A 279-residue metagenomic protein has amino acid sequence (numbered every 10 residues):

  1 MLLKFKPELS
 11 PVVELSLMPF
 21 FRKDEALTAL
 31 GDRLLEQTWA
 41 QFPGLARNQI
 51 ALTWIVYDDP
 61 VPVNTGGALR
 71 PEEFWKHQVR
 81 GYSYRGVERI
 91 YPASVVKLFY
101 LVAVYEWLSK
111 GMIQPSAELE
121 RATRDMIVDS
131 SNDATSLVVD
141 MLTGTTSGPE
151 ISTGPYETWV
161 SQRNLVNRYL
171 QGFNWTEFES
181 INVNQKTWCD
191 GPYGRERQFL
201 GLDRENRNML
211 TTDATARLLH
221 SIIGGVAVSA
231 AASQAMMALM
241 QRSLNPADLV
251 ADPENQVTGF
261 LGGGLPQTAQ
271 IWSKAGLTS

Functional and structural regions predicted by a protein language model:
F5-E88: Beta-lactamase-like hydrolase cores
P19-V56, E118-A214: Active-site-adjacent helix/loop patches that line small-molecule binding or acyl-intermediate pockets
R47-I50, H77-V79, R85-V87, Y91-V95 (+4 more regions): Extracytoplasmic
I90-I113, M126: Active-site SXXK
L98-Y100, N206-Q241, N245, S279: Active-site-proximal alpha-helical segments within enzyme catalytic domains
A103-G111, M141, S221-G225: Active-site catalytic microenvironments for nucleophilic, acid-base chemistry
E106-D125, T135, S229-S233: Short, well-structured active-site flanking segments
A251-S279: Short, Gly/Ser/Thr-enriched beta-strand-loop segments that form substrate-interacting elements of hydrolase/peptidase
